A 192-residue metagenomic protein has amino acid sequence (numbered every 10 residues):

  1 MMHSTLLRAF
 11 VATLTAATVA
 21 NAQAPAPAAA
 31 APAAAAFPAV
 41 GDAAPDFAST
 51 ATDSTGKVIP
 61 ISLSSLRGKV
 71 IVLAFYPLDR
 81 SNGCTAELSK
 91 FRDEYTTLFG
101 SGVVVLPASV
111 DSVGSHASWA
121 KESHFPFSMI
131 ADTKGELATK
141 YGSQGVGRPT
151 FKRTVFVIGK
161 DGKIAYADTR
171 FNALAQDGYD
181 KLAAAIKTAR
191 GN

Functional and structural regions predicted by a protein language model:
R8-T18: Bacterial N-terminal signal peptides
Q23-A51: N-proximal helix/coil linker or "cap" segments that precede and/or mark the start of modular domains
P45-F47, V70-I71, K152-T154: Short loop/turn microsegments at loop-to-beta-strand junctions
A48-V70: A short beta-strand-turn-helix
V72-L73, V105: Hydrophobic beta-strand anchors of alpha/beta hydrolase catalytic cores
D79-R80, T85-F125, G135-T139: Structural microenvironment flanking redox-active thiols in thiol-disulfide oxidoreductases
F125-F127, Q144-F156: Structural micro-motif
F151-N192: Thiol-/selenol-based redox modules, centered on thioredoxin-like and closely related oxidoreductase domains
